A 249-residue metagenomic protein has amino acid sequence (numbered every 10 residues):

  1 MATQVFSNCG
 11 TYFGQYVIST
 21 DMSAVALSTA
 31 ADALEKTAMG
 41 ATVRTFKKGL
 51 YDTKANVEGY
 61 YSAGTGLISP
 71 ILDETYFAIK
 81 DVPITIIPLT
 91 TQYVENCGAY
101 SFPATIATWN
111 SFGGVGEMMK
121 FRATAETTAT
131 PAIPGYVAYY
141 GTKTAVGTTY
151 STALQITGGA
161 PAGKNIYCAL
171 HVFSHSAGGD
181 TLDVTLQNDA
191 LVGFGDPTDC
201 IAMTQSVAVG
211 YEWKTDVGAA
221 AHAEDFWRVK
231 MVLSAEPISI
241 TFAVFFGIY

Functional and structural regions predicted by a protein language model:
M1-A63, E95-E126, P131-P161: Solvent-exposed edge beta-strands and adjacent loop segments that serve as assembly or binding interfaces
Y51-D52, G159-Y167, G179, A223-D225: Extended extracellular/luminal ectodomain segments enriched in beta-structured repeat modules
V57, T152-Q155, G210-A219: Exposed aromatic-hydrophobic patches
A63-G66, V172-T181, S234-S239: Extended, low-complexity, turn-rich repeat/linker tracts enriched in Gly/Pro/Ser/Thr and Asp/Glu that occur
T65-A107, Q187: Short, acidic/charged, Gly/Pro-enriched secondary-structure junctions
M118-K120, K164-L170, A220-I240: Noncatalytic modules at the cell exterior or secretory-pathway interfaces, chiefly beta-strand-rich lectin/adhesion
P134-V137, V232-Y249: Edge beta-strands of jelly-roll/beta-sandwich modules across compartments, strongly enriched in secreted/luminal
D183-Q187, A243: Beta-strand signatures of extracellular beta-sandwich domains
